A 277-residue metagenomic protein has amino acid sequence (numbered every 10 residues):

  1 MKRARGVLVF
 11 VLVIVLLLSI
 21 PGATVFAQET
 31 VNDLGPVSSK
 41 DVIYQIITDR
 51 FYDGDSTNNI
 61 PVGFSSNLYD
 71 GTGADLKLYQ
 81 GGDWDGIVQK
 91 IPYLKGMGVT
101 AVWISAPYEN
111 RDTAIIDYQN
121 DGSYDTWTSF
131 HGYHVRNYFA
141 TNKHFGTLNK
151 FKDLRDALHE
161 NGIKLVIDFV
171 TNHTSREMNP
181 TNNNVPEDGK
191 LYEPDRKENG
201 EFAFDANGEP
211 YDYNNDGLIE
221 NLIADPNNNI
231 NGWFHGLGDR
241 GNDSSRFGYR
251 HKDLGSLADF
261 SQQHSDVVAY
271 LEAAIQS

Functional and structural regions predicted by a protein language model:
M1-V11: Bacterial N-terminal signal peptides that target proteins for export
R5-G6, V15, Q28: In a subset of proteins, long, contiguous C-terminal domains/tails are tracked
V11-I14, G22: Repetitive helical segments and hydrophobic/amphipathic motifs
I14-L16, V62: Ubiquitous "structural anchor" signal
L18-T30: Sec-dependent signal peptide cleavage junction
A27, G35-D41, D49-S277: Substrate-binding/active-site clefts of carbohydrate-active enzymes
